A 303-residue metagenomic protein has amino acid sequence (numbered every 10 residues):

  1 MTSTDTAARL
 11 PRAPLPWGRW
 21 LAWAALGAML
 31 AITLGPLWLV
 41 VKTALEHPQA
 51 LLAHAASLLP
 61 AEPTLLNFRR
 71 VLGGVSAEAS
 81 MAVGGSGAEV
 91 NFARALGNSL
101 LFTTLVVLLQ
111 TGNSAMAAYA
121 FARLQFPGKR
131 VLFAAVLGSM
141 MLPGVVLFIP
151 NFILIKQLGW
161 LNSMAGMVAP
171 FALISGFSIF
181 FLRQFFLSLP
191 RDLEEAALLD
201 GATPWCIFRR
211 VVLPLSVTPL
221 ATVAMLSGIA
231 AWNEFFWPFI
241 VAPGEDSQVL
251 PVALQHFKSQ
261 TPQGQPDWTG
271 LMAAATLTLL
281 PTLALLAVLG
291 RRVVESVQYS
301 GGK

Functional and structural regions predicted by a protein language model:
M1-L15: Short, Lys/Arg-rich, polar N-terminal cytosolic tail immediately upstream of the first transmembrane signal-anchor
R19-K303: A structural signal for multi-pass alpha-helical bundles of membrane permease subunits that mediate small-molecule
